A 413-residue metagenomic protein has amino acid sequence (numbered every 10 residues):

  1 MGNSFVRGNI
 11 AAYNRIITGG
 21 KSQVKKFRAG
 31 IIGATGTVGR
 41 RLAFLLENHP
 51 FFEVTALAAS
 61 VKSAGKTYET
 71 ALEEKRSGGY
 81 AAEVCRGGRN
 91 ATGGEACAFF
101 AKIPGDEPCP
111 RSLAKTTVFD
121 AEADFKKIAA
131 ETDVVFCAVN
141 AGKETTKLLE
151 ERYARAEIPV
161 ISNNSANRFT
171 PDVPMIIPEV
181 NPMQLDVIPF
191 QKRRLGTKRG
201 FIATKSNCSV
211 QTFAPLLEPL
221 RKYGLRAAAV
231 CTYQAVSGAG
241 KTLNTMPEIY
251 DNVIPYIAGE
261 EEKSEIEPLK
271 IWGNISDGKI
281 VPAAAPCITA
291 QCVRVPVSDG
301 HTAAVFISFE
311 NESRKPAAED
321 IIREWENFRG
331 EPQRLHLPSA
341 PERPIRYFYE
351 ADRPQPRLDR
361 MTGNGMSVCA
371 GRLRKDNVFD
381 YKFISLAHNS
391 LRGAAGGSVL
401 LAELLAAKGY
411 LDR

Functional and structural regions predicted by a protein language model:
G2-P255, C287, T362, V368-C369 (+2 more regions): N-terminal Rossmann-like NAD(P) cofactor-binding subdomain of oxidoreductases, focused on the glycine-rich
S237-R413: Charged docking surfaces used in two-component/phosphorelay signaling
